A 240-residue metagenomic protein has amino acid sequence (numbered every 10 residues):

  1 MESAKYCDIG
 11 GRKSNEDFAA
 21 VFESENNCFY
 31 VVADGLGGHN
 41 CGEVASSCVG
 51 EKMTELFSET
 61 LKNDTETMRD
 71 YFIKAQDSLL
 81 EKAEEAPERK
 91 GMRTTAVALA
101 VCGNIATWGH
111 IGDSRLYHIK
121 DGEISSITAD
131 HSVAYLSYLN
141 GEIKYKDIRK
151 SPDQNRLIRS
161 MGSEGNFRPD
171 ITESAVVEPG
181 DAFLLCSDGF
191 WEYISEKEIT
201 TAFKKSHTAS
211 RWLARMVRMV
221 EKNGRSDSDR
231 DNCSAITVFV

Functional and structural regions predicted by a protein language model:
M1-V240: PP2C/PPM-type serine/threonine phosphatase catalytic domain
